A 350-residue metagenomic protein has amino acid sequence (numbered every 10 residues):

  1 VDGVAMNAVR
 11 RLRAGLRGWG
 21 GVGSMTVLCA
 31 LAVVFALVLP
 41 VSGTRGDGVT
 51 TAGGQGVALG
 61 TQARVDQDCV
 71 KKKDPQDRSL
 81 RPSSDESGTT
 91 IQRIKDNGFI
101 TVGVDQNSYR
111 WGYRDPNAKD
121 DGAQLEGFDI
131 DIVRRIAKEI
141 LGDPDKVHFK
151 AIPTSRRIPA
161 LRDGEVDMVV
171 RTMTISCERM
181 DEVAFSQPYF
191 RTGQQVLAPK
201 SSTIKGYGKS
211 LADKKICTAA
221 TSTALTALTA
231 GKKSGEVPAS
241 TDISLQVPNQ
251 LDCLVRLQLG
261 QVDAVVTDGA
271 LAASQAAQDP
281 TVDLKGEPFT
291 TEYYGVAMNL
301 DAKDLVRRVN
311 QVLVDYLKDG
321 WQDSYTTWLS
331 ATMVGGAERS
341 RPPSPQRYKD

Functional and structural regions predicted by a protein language model:
V34-L59: C-terminal region of N-terminal signal peptides and the immediate post-cleavage residues of exported proteins
P40, D145-K209: Acidic, polar ligand-binding/catalytic clefts
T51, Q62-Q67, K71-V169: Extracytoplasmic small-molecule ligand-binding "clamshell" domains of the periplasmic binding protein/Venus flytrap
G54-G56, F190-A198, A273, A277-L313 (+1 more regions): Periplasmic-binding protein-like
K73-S79, S83-D85, T223-S244, Y316-D350: Ligand-binding clefts/hinges and TM-proximal coupling segments of bilobed small-molecule sensing domains
G103, P144-P153, A239-N249, G286: Short beta-strand-to-loop elements that line the ligand-binding cleft of bilobed periplasmic-binding protein-like
G122-I140, M173-S176, T192-N249, G269-S274 (+1 more regions): Bilobed "Venus flytrap"/periplasmic-binding protein-like clamshell domains and structurally analogous long
T172-D181, T229, V255-T291: A ligand-binding cleft/hinge motif common to bilobed small-molecule-binding domains
